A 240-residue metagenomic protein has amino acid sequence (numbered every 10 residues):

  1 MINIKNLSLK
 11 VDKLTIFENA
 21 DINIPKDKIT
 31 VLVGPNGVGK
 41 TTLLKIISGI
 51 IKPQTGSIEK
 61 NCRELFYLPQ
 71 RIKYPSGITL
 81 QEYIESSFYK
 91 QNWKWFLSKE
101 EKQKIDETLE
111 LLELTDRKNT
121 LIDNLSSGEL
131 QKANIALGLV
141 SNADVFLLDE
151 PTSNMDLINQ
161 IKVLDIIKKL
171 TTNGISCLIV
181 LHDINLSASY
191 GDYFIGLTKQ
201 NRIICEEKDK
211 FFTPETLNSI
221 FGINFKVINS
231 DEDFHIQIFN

Functional and structural regions predicted by a protein language model:
I2-I4, F17-N19: Conserved structural motif at the start of ABC-family nucleotide-binding domains
V33-P35: The feature captures the beta-strand-to-loop junction immediately N-terminal to the Walker
S48: Helix-to-loop junction immediately C-terminal to a conserved catalytic motif
K99-R117, N142: Conserved ABC ATPase "signature" region
L121-L125: Conserved ABC ATPase signature
F146-E150: Catalytic Walker B motif of ABC-type/P-loop ATPase nucleotide-binding domains
N218-N240: ABC ATPase nucleotide-binding domains
